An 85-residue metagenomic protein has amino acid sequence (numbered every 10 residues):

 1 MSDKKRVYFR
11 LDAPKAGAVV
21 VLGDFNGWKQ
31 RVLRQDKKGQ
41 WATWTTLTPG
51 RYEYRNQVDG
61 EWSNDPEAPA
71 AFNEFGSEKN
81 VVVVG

Functional and structural regions predicted by a protein language model:
S2-R51, Q57-G85: Aromatic-rich carbohydrate-binding modules that target alpha-glucans
